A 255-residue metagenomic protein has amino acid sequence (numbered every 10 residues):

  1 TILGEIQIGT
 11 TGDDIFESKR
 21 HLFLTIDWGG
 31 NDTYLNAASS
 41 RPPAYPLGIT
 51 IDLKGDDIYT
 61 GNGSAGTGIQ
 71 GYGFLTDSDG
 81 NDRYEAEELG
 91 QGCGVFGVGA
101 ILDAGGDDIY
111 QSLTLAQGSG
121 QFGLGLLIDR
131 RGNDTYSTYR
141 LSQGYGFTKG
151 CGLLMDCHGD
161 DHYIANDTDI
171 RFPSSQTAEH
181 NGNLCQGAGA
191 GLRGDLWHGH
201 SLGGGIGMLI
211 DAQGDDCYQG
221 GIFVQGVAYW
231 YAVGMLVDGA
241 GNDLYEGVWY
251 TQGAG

Functional and structural regions predicted by a protein language model:
L3-S18, L22, N31-A37, D56-T60 (+6 more regions): Glycine- and aspartate-rich repeat motifs characteristic of hemolysin/RTX-like Ca2+-binding segments in secreted
E5-G9, L22-G29, Y45-K54, Q70-S78 (+7 more regions): Well-ordered beta-strand segments characteristic of repetitive beta-sheet solenoids
L35-S39, T60-S64, E85-L89, Q111-L115 (+4 more regions): Short glycine/acidic-rich loop motifs that flank beta-strands on beta-rich extracellular proteins
Q91-G92, Q117-G118, Y139-Y145, I164-H200 (+2 more regions): Acidic/polar low-complexity surface segments
G203: Acidic, glycine-rich low-complexity repeat segments characteristic of large secreted/surface-exposed proteins
